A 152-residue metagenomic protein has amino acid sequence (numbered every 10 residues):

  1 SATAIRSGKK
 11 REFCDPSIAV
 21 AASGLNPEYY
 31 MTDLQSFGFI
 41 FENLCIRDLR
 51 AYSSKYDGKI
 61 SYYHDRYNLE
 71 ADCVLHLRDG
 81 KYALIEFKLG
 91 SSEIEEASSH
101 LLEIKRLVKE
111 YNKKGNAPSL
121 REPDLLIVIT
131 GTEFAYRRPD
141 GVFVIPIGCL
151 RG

Functional and structural regions predicted by a protein language model:
S1-K81: Accessory nucleic acid-recognition modules appended to NTPase machines
E12, S61, A83-I85, I127-I129 (+1 more regions): Hydrophobic/aromatic beta-strand patches that form the interior of the parallel beta-sheet core in alpha/beta enzyme
I18, Y67, S91, E133-A135: Conserved nucleotide-binding/hydrolysis micro-motifs of P-loop NTPases
A21, I94-E96, A135-P139: Switch/connector loops and helix/strand junctions flanking conserved nucleotide-binding motifs in nucleotide-processing
H76, A83-S92: Active-site ExK catalytic segment of metal-dependent nucleases
G90-Y111: Mg2+/Mn2+-dependent nuclease catalytic core
R106-L125: Short mixed-charge
I129-G152: Domain-level recognition of nuclease-like catalytic cores that cleave nucleotide substrates
